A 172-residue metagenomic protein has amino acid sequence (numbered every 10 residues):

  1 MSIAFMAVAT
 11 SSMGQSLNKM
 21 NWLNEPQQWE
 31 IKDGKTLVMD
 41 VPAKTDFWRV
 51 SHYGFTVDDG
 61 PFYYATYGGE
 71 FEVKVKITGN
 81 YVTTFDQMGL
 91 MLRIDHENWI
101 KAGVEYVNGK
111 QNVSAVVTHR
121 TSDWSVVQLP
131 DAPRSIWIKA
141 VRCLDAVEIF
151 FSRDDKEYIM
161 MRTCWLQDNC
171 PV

Functional and structural regions predicted by a protein language model:
M1-S16: Bacterial Sec-dependent N-terminal signal peptides
Q15-V172: Extracellular glycan-recognition regions
